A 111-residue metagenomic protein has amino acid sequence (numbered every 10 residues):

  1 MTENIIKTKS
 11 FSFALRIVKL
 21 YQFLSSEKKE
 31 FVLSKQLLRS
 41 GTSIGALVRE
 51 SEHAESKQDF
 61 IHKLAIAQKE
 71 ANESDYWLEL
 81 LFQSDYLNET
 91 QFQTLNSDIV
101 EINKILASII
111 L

Functional and structural regions predicted by a protein language model:
M1-L111: Amphipathic alpha-helical assembly/interaction segments
